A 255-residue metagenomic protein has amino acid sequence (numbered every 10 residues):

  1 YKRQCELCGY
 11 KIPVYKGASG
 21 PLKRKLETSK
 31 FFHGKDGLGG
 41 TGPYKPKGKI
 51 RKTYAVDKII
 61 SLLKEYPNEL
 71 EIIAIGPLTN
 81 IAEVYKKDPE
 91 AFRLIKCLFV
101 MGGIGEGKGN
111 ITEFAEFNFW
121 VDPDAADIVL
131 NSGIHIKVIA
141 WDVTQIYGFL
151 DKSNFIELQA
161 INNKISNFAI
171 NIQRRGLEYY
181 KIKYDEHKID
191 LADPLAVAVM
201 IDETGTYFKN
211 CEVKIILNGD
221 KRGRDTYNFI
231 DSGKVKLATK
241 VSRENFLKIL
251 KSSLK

Functional and structural regions predicted by a protein language model:
K2, D36, T41-I146: Active-site histidine-anchored catalytic micro-motif
K2-K35: Active-site rim/loop-helix segments in enzyme catalytic domains that contact anionic ligands
C5-G9, L63, P67, G133 (+2 more regions): Structural signal for hydrophobic packing residues in well-ordered secondary-structure cores of soluble enzyme domains
V14, V129, V197: A residue-level signal for conserved active-site and pocket-lining positions in enzyme catalytic cores
A18, T28, G34-G37, P46 (+4 more regions): Glycine-rich, flexible loop/turn motifs
K25-S29, Y85-K86, N110-T112, L150-K152: Short acidic, glycine/serine/threonine-rich loops at helix termini
F32-G42, Y227-I230: Short, basic/glycine-rich phosphate-binding loops at helix/coil junctions that contact nucleotide phosphates
F117-D124, I136-K255: Conformational coupling and interaction surfaces
